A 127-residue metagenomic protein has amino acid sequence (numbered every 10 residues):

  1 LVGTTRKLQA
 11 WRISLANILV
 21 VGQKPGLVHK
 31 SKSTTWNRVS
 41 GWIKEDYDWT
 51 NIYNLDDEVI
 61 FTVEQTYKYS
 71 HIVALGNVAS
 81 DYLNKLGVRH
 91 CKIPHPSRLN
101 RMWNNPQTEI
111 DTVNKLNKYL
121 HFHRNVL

Functional and structural regions predicted by a protein language model:
L1-L86, H90-P94, R98-M102, P106 (+3 more regions): A polyanion-binding, active-site-adjacent surface
R124-L127: C-terminal/domain-edge helix-coil "capping" segments
